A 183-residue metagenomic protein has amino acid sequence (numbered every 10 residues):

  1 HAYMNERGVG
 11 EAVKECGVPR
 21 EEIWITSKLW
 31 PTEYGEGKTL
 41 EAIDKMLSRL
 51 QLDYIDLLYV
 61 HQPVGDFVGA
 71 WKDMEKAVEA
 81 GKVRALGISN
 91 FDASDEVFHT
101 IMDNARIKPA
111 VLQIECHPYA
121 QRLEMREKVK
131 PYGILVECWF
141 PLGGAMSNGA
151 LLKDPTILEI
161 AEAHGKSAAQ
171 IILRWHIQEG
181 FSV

Functional and structural regions predicted by a protein language model:
H1-I23, D53, K76, L142-G144: N-terminal binding-site loop/beta-alpha segment at the start of enzyme catalytic domains that lines or forms
M4-N5, P31, A42, F91-A93: Repeated polar recognition positions within modular binding domains
R7, I25, L40-E41, D154-P155: A generic alpha-helix surface/boundary motif
K14, T32-K76: Glycine/small-residue-rich loop that forms an oxyanion/phosphate-binding "nest" at active or ligand-binding sites
E21-W24, I55-L57, P109-A110: Residue-level recognition of the N-termini of beta-strands and the immediately preceding loop/turn
T26-K28, C138-W139: Generic beta-sheet signal
Q62-V183: Beta/alpha (TIM)-barrel catalytic core signal, keyed to glycine-rich beta->alpha loops juxtaposed to Asp/Glu that bind
